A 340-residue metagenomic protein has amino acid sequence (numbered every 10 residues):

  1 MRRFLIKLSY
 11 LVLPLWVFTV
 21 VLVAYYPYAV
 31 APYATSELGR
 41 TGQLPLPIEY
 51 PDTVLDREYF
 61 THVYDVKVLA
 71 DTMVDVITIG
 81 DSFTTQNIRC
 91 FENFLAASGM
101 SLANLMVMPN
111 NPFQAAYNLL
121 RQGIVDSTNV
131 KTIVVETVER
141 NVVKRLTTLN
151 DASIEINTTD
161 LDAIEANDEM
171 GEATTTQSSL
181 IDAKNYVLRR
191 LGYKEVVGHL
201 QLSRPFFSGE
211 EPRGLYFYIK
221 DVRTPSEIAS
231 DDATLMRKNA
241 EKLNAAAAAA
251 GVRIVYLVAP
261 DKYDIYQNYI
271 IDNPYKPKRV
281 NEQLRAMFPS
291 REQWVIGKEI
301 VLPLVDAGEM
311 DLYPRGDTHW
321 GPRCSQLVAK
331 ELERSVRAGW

Functional and structural regions predicted by a protein language model:
M1-W340: Extracellular glycan-modifying ectodomains
